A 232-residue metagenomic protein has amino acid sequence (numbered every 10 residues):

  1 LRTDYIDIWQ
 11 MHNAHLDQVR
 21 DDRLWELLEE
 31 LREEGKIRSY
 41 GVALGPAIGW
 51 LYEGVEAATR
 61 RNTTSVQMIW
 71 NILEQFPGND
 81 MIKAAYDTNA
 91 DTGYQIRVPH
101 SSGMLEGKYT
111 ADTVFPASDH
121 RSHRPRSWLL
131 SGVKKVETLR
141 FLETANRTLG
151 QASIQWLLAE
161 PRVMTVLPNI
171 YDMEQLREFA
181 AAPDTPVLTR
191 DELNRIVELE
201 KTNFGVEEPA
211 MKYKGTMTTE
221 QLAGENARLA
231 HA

Functional and structural regions predicted by a protein language model:
L1-W9, E33-E34: CE4/NodB-like, metal-dependent polysaccharide N-deacetylase domain that modifies extracellular/periplasmic N-acetylated
N13-G205, T219-A232: Beta/alpha (TIM)-barrel catalytic core signal, keyed to glycine-rich beta->alpha loops juxtaposed to Asp/Glu that bind
V206-A210: A conserved C-terminal secondary-structure "cap"
